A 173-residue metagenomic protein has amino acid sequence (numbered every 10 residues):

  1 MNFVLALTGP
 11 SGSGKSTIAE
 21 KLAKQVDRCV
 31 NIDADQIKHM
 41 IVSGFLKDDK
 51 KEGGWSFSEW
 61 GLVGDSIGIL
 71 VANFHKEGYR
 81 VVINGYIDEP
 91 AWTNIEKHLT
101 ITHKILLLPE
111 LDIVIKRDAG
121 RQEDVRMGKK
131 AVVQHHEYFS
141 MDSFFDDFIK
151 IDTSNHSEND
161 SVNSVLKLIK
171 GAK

Functional and structural regions predicted by a protein language model:
L7: Hydrophobic anchor at the beta1->P-loop junction of P-loop NTPases
P10: P-loop (Walker A) phosphate-binding loop of NTP-binding proteins
S13: ATP-binding Walker
S16: Walker A/P-loop
E20-S66: Conserved substrate/cofactor phosphate-moiety recognition/catalytic segment in nucleotide-dependent phosphotransferases
S58-L99: Glycine-rich phosphate-binding loop used to anchor ATP phosphates in small-molecule kinases, encompassing both
L99-D118, I151: Conserved phosphate-donor/acceptor-positioning beta-strand/loop module used by diverse small-molecule
G120-S164, A172-K173: Small-molecule kinase domains that catalyze NTP-dependent phosphoryl transfer to phosphate-bearing small molecules
